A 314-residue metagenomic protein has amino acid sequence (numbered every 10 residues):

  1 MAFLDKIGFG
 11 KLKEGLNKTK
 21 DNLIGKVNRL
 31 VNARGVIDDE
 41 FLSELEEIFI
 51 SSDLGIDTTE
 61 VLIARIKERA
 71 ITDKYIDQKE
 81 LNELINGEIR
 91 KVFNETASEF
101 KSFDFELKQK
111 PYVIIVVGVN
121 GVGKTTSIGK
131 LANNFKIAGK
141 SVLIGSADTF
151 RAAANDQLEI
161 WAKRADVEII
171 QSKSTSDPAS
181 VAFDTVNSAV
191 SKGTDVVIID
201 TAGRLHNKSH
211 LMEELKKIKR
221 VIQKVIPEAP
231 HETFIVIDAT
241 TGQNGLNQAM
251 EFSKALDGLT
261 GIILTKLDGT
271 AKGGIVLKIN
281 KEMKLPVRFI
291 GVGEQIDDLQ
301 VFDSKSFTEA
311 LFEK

Functional and structural regions predicted by a protein language model:
M1-G25: N-terminal accessory targeting/assembly segments
F3, S102, L131, N247-Q248 (+1 more regions): Short beta-alpha junctions and helix-cap segments that line functional grooves
K18-A147, A154-T175, A182-V190, T194-I199: Primarily NTPase-proximal linker/entry elements flanking Walker-type ATP/GTP-binding cores
D53, D148, D200, D238 (+1 more regions): Acidic active-site catalytic centers that drive phospho-/nucleotidyl reactions and related ester hydrolyses
I56-T58, R151, D268, I296: Short hydrophobic/aromatic residue motifs in ordered secondary structure
V116-G118, H206-S209: Acidic/glycine-enriched edge-of-secondary-structure segments
Q157, P178-K192, N207-E313: Conserved catalytic-core segment of NTP-binding enzymes
A202-R204: Short glycine-rich anion-binding loops that position phosphate/pyrophosphate groups of nucleotides and phosphorylated
